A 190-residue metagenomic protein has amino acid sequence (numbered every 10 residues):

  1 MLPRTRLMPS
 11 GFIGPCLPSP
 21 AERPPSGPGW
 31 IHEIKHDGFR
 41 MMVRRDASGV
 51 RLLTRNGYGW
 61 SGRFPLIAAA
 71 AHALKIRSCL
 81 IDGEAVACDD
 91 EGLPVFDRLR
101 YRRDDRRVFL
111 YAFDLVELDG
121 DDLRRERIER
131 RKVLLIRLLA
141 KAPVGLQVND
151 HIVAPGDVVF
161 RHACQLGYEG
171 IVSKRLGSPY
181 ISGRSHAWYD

Functional and structural regions predicted by a protein language model:
M1-D190: Catalytic cores of nucleic-acid ligases and guanylyltransferases
